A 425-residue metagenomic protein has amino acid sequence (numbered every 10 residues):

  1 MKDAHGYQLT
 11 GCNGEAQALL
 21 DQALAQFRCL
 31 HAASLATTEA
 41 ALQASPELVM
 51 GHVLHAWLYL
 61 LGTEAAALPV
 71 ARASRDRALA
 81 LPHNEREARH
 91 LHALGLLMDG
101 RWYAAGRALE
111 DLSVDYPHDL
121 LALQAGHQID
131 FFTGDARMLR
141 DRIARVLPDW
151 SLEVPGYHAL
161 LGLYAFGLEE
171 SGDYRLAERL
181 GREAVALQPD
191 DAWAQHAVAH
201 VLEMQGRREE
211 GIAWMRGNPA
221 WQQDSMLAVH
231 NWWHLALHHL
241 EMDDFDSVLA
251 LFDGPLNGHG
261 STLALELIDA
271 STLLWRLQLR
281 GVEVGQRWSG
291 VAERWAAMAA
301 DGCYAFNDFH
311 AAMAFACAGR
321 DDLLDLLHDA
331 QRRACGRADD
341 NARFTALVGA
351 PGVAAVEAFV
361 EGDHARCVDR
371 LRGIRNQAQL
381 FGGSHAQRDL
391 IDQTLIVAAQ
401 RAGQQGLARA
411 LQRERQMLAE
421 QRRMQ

Functional and structural regions predicted by a protein language model:
M1-Q17: Catalytic-center loop of serine/cysteine hydrolases
G14-L19, E47-V49, H83-R89, Y116-L123 (+8 more regions): Generic helix N-cap/helix-start motif at coil->alpha-helix transitions
Q17, L24-E39, Q43-E47, H52-E87 (+4 more regions): Inter-helical turn/loop elements of alpha-helical hairpins
A25-Q26, L58, G95-L96, I129 (+7 more regions): Residue-level signature for tetratricopeptide repeat
T38-A40, A67-L81, Y103-S113, R137-W150 (+7 more regions): Alpha-helical repeat scaffolds
R75-A177: Well-ordered mid-protein domain cores that form the structural environment of catalytic cofactors
A144-M242: Internal metal/ion-chelating core segments
L237-M424: Helix-coil-helix junctions within alpha-helical repeat/solenoid scaffolds
